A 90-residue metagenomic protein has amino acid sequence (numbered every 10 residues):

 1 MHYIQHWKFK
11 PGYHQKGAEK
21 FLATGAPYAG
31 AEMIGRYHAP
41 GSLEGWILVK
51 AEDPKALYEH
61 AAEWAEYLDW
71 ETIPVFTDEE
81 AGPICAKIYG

Functional and structural regions predicted by a protein language model:
M1-G90: Conserved, structured core segments of small domains
